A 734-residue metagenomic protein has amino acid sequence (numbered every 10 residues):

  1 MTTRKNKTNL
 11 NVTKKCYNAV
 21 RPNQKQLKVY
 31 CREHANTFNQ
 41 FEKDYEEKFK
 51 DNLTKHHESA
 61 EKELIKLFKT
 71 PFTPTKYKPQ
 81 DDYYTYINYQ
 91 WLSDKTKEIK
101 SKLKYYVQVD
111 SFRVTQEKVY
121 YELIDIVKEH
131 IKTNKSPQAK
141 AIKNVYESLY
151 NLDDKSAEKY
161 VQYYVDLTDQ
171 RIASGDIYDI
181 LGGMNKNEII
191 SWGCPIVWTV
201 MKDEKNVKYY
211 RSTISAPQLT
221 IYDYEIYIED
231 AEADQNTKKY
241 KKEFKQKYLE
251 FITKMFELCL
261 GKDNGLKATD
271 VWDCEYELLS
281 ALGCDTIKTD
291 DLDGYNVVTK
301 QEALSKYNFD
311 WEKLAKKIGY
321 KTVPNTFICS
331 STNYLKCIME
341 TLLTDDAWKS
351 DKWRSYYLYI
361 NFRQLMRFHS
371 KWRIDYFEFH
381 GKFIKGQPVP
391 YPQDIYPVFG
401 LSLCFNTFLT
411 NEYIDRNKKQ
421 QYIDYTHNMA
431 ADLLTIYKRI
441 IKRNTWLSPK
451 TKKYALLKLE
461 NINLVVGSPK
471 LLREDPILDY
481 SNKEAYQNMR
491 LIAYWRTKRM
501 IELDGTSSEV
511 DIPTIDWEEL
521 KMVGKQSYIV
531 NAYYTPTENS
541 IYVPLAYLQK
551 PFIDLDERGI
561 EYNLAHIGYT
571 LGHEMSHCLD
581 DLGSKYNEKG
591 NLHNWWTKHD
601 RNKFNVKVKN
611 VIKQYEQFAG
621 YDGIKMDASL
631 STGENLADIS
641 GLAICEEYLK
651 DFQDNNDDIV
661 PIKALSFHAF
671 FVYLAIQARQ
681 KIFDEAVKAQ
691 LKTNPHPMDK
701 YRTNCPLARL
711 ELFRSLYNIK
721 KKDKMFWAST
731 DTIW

Functional and structural regions predicted by a protein language model:
M1-N36: Arg/Lys-rich, intrinsically disordered low-complexity tails that mediate electrostatic binding and condensation
F38, H57, K100, E277 (+7 more regions): Intrinsically disordered, low-complexity linker/terminal regions across diverse proteins
F41, Y45-P71: Short, Gly/Pro- and small/polar-rich lid/capping loops
H57, E61, K78-D82, Y86-D154: Active-site-surrounding "flap" and adjacent substrate/cofactor-binding loops of secreted or lumenal enzymes, prototyped
T73-S93, D234-F256, L642-I644: Hydrophobic/aromatic-rich, well-ordered segments within soluble, folded domains that form packed cores
Y86, S215, P544-A546: Active-site-proximal beta-strand/loop segments in catalytic clefts of secreted hydrolases
W91-T96, I221-Y222, P551: Short, solvent-exposed loop/turn elements at domain surfaces
T115-L433, P469-L472, S481, A485-R490 (+1 more regions): Noncatalytic, helix-rich "gating/capping" subdomain that lines the substrate-entry/channel surface of large enzyme
